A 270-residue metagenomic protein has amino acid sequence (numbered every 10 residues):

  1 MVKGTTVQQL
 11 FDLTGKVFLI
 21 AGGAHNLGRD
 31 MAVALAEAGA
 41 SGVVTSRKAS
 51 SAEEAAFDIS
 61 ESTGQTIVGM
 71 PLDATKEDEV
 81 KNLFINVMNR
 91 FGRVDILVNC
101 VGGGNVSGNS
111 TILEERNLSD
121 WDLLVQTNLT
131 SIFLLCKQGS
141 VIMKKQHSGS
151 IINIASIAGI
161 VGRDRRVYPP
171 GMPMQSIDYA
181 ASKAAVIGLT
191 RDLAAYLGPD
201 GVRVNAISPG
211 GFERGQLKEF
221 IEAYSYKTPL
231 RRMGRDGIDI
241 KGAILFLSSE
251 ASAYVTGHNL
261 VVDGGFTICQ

Functional and structural regions predicted by a protein language model:
V2-L10, L245, T256-Q270: Short C-terminal tail/terminal secondary-structure segment of NAD(P)H-dependent dehydrogenase/reductase domains
V17, A24-H25, K48: Conserved glycine-rich cofactor-binding loop
A40-E54: Conserved glycine-rich Rossmann-like NAD(P)H-binding loop of the short-chain dehydrogenase/reductase
I85, T127-K145, A158-G159, A194-A195 (+2 more regions): Amphipathic alpha-helical dimer-interface segment in Rossmann-like NAD(P)H-dependent oxidoreductases
D95, G103, E114-L134, S148 (+4 more regions): Catalytic Tyr-X3-Lys loop
G103-G104, I152-A185, T190-P199, G211: Catalytic loop of short-chain dehydrogenase/reductase
G108-D122, R165, Y224-S225: Substrate-binding pocket helix/loop in short-chain dehydrogenase/reductase
G198, R203, V255-G257: Short, small/polar-rich loop/turn modules that mediate ligand/substrate recognition or access, typified
